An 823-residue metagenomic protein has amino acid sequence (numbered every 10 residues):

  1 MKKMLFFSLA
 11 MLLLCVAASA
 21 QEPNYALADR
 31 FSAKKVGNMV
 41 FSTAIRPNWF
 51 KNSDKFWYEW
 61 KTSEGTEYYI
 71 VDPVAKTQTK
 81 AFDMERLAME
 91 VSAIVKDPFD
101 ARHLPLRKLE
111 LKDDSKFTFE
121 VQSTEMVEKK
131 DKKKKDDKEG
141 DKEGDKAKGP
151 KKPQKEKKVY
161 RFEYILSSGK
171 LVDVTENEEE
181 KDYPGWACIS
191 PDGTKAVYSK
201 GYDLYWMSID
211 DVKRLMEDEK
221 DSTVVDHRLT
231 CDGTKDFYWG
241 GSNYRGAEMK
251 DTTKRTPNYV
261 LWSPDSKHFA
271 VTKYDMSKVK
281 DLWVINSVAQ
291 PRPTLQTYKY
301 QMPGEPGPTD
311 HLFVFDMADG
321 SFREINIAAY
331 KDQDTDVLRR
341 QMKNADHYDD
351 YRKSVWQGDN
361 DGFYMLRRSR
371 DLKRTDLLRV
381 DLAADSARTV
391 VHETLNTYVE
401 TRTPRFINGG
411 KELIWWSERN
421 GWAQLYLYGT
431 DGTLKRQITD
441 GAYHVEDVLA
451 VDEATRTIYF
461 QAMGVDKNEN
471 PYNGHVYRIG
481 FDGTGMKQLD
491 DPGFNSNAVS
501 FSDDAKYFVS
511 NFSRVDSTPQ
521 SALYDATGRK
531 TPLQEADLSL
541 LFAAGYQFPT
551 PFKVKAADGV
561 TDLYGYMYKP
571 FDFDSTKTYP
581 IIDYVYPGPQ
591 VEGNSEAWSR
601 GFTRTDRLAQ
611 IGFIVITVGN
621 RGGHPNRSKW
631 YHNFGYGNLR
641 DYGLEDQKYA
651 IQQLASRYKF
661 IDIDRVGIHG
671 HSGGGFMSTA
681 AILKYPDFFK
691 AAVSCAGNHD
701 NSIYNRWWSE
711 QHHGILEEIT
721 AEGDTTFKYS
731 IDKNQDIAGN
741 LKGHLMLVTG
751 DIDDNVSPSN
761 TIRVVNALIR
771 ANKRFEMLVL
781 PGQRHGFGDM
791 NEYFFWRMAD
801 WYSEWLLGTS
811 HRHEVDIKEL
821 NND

Functional and structural regions predicted by a protein language model:
M1-M4: Positively charged n-region of N-terminal signal peptides that target proteins for export
F7-A10, A20-S500, D504-Y507, S513-P519 (+3 more regions): Beta-propeller folds
C15-A17: N-terminal signal peptide c-region/cleavage motif recognized by signal peptidases
P47, D281, Y351-R352, N360 (+3 more regions): Serine-hydrolase catalytic core recognition
